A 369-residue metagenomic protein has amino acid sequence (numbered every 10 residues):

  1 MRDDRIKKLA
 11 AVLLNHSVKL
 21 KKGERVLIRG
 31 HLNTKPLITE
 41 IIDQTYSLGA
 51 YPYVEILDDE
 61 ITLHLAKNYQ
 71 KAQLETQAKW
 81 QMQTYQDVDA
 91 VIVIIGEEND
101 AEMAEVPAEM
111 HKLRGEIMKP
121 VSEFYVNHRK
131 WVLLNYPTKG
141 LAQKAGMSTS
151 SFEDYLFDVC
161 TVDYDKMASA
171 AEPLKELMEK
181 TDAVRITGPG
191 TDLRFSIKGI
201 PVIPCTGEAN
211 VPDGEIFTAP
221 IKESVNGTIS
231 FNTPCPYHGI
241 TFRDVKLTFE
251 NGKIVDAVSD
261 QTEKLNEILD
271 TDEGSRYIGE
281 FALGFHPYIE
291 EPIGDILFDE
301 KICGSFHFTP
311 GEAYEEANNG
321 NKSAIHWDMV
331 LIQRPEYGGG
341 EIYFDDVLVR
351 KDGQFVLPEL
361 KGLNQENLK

Functional and structural regions predicted by a protein language model:
M1-G227, D352, E359-K369: Active-site bordering "gate/hinge" segments that shape substrate access to catalytic or cofactor-binding pockets
N33, E97-N99, T138, I200 (+7 more regions): Short, glycine-/Ser/Thr-/acidic-enriched flexible segments
L177-A183, T241-R243, R334-E341: A short, compositionally biased
P189-G190, I197-G199, F249-N251, F344-V347: Short acidic-glycine loop/turn motifs at beta-strand connectors
G214-A257: Oxyanion-binding "anion nests"
N226, F242-D244, N251, R276-E280 (+2 more regions): Active-site lining segments that contact anionic ligands and/or coordinate catalytic metals
D256-K322: Dual-mode signal for accessory low-complexity, basic/Gly-rich regions
G294-L368: Internal helix-turn-beta structural module
